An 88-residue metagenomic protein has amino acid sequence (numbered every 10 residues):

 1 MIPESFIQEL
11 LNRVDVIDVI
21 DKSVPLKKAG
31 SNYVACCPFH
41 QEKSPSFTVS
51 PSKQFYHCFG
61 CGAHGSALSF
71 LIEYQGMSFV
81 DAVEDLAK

Functional and structural regions predicted by a protein language model:
M1-K88: N-terminal structured subdomain of primase-like DNA metabolism proteins
